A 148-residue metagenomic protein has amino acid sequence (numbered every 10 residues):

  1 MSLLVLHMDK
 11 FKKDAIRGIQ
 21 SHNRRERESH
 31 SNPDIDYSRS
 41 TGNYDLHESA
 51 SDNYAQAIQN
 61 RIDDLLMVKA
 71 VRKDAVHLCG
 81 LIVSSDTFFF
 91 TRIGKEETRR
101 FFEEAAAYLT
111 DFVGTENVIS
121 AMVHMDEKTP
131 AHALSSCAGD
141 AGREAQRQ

Functional and structural regions predicted by a protein language model:
M1-Q148: N-terminal nicking endonuclease/strand-transfer module with a His-rich metal-binding environment and a catalytic Tyr
